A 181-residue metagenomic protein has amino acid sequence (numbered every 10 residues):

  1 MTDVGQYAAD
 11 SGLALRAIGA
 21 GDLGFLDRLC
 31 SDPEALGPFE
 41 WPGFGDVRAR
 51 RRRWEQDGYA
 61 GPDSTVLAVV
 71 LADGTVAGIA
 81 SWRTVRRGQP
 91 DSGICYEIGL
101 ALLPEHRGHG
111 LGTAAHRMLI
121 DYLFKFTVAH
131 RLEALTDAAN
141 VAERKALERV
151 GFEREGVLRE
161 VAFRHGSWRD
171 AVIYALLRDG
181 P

Functional and structural regions predicted by a protein language model:
M1-P33, V66-P181: Acyl-donor (CoA/ACP) binding surface of acyl/acetyltransferases
E34-E55: Conserved GNAT-fold acetyl-CoA-binding loop/helix
E55-Q56, D121: Surface-exposed alpha-helical segments enriched in charged/polar residues
Q56-A68: A short helix-loop-beta-strand connector motif used in the catalytic cores of GNAT acetyltransferases and, in some
